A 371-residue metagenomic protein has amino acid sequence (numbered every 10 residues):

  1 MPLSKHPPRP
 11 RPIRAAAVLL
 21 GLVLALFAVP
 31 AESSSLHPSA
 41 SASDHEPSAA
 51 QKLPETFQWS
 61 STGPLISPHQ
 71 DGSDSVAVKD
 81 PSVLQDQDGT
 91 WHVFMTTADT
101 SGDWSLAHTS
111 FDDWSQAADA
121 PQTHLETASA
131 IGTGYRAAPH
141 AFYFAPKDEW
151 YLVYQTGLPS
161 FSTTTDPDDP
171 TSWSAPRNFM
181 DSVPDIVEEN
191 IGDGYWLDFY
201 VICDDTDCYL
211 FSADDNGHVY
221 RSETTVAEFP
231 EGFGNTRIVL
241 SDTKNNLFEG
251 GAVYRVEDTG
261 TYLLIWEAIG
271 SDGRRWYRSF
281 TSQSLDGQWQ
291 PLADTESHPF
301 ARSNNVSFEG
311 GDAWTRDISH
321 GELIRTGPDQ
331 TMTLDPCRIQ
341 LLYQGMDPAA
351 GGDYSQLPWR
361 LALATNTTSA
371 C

Functional and structural regions predicted by a protein language model:
M1-H37: Secretory targeting and sorting signals
P7-A15, P38, E46, D80 (+1 more regions): Positively charged, low-complexity intrinsically disordered regions
S33-Q51: Composition-driven, intrinsically disordered low-complexity tracts enriched in small residues
H45-A137, F142-D198, I202-G250, R255-A313 (+1 more regions): Beta-rich carbohydrate-recognition and catalytic domains
D317: Conserved glycosyltransferase catalytic-site signature
H320: Active-site pocket scaffolds in enzymes
